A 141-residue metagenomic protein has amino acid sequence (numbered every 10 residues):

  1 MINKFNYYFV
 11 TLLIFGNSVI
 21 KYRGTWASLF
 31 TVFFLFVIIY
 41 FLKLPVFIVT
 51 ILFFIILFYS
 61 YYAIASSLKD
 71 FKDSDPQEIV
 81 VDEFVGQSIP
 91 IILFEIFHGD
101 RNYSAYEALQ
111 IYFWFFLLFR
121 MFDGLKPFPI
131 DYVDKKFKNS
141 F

Functional and structural regions predicted by a protein language model:
M1-A27, Y61-P90, R120-F141: Interhelical loop and helix-boundary elements at the membrane-water interface of polytopic inner-membrane proteins
T11-N17, V32, Y40, V85-S88 (+2 more regions): N-terminal membrane-targeting hydrophobic helices
N17, T50, S67, D100-S104 (+1 more regions): A near-ubiquitous, low-amplitude feature marking generic local secondary-structure context
W26-F30, F47-F54, L109, F113-L117: Hydrophobic alpha-helical transmembrane segments
F33-V37, V49-Y62: Hydrophobic core of alpha-helical transmembrane segments in multi-pass integral membrane proteins
L35-V49, I91-I111: Helix-coil boundary and interhelical linker segments in multi-pass alpha-helical membrane proteins
F53-Y61, E95, Y112-P127: Alpha-helical transmembrane segments of multi-pass membrane proteins
